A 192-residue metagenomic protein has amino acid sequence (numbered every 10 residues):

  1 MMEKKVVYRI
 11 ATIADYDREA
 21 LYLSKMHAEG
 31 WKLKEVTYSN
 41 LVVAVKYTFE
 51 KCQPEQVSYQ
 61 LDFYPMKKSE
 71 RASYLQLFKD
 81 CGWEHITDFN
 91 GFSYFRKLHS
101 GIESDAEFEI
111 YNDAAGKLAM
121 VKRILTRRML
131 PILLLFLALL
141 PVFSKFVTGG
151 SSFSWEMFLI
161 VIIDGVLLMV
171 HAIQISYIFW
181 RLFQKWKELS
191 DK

Functional and structural regions predicted by a protein language model:
M1-K192: Terminus-proximal functional modules
